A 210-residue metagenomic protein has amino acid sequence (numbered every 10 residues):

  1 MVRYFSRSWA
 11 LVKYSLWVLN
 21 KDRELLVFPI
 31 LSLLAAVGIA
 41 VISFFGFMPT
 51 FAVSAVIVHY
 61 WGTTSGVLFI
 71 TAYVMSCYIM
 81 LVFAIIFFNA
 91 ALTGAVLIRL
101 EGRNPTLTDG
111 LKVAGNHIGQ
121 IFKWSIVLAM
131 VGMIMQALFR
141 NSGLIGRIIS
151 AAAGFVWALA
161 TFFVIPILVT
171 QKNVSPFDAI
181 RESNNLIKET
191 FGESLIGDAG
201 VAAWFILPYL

Functional and structural regions predicted by a protein language model:
M1-L210: Hydrophobic alpha-helical membrane segments
